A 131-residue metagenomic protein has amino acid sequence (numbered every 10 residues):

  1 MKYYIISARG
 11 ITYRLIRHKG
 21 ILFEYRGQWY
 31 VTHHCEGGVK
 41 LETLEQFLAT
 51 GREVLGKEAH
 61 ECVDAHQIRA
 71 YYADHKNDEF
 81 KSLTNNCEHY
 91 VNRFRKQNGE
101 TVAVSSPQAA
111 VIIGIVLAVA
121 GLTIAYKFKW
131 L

Functional and structural regions predicted by a protein language model:
M1, G10, G27, L44 (+4 more regions): Generic intrinsically disordered, low-complexity segments enriched for polar/acidic and small residues
M1-H60: Glycine-rich catalytic cores of cysteine/serine-nucleophile enzymes that process amide/ester linkages in cell-envelope
K2, K19, K40, K57 (+4 more regions): Context-gated lysine
G51-I112: Active-site nucleophile-His-acid catalytic modules used for acyl/amide transfer and hydrolysis across diverse enzymes
P107-V111, A118-L131: Short hydrophobic alpha-helical membrane-entry/anchor segments
